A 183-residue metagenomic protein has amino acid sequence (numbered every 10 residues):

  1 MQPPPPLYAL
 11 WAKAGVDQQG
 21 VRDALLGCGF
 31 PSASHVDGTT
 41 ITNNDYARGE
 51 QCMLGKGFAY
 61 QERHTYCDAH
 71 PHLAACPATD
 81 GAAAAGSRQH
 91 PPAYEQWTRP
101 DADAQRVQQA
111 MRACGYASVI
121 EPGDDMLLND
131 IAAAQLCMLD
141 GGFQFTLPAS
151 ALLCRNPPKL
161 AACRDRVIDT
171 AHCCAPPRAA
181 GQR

Functional and structural regions predicted by a protein language model:
M1-R183: Mitochondrial intermembrane space
